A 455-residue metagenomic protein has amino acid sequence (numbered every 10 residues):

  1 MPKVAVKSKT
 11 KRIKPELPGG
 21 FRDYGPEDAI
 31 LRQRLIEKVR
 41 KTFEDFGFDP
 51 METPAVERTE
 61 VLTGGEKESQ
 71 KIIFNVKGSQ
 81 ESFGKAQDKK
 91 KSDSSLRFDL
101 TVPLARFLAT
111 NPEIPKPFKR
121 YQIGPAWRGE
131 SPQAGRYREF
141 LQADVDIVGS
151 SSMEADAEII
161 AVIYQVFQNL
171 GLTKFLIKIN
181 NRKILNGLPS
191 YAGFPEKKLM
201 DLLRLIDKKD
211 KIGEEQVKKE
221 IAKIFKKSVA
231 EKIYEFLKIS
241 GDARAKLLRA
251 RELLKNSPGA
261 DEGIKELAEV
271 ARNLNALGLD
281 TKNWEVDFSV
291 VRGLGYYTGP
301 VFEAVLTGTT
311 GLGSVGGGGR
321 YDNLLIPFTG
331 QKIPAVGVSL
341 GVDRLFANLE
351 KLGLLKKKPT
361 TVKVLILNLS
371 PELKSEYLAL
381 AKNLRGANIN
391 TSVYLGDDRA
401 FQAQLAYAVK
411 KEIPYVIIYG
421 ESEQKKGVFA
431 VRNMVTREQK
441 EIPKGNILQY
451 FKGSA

Functional and structural regions predicted by a protein language model:
M1-T10, D210-S228, R344: Charged, low-complexity intrinsically disordered tails and linkers
P2-G84, D88-R97, V102, R138 (+2 more regions): TRNA-binding/sensing appendages of the translation machinery
L31-F46, E57-E60, K91, L100-I114 (+2 more regions): Positively charged, Gly/Ser-enriched RNA/tRNA-binding surfaces
S69-Q80, F194-E215, L306-G308: Acidic, His- and aromatic-enriched active-site or binding-groove loops in soluble protein domains that engage sugars
Y137-A143, I179-G187: Short, conserved phosphate-binding/catalytic loop or strand-edge motifs used in phosphoryl-/nucleotidyl-transfer
Y164-N169, K183-Y191: Hydrophobic mid-domain F-helix/FG-region of cytochrome P450s
K174-I184, L202, W284-S289: Short, surface-exposed recognition loops or helix-turn segments adjacent to catalytic cores
